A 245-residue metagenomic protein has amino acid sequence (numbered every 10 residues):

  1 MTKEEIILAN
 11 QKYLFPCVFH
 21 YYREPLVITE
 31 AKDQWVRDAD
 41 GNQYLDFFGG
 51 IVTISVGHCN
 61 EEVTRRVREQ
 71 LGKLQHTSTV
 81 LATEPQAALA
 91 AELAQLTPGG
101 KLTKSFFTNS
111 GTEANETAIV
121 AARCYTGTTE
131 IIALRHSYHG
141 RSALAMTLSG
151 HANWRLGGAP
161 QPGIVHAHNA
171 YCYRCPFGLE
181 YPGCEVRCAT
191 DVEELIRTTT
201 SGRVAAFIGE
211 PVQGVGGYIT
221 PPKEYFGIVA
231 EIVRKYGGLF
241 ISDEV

Functional and structural regions predicted by a protein language model:
M1-K32, C188: Active-site-adjacent loop/helix segments that line or gate small-molecule/cofactor pockets in enzymes
K12-F19, R68-H76, A94-P98, C124-G127 (+4 more regions): Generic secondary-structure signature for well-ordered alpha-helical cores
P25-D46: Active-site and channel-lining beta-strand-loop segments that bind or position nucleotide-derived/phosphorylated
Q43-I132, G140: Glycine-rich loop-to-alpha-helix module at the N-terminal edge of alpha/beta enzyme cores
T108, A118, I208, I241-S242: Generic enzyme active-site microenvironment
R123-G127, T147-L156, E224-I228: A glycine- and small-aliphatic-rich helix-loop capping segment at beta-alpha/alpha-beta transitions that lines
Y138-V212, T220: PLP-dependent aminotransferase-class I/II
I219-V245: Catalytic PLP-binding core of fold-type I/II PLP enzymes
